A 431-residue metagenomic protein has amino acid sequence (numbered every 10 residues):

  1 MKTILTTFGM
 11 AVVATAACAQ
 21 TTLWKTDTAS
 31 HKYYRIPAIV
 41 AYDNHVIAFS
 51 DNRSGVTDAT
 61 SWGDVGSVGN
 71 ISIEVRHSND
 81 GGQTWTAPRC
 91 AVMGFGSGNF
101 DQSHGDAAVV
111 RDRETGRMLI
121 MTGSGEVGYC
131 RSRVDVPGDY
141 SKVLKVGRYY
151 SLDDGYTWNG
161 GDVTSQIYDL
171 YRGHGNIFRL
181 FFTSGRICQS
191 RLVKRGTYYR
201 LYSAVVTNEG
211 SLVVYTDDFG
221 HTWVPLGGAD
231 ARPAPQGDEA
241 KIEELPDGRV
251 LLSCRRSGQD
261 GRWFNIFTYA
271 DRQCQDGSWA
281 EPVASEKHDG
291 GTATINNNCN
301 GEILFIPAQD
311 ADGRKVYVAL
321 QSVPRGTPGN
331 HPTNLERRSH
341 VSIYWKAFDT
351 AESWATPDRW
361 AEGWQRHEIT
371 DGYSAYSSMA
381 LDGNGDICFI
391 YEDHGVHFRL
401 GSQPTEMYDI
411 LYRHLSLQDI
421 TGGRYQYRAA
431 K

Functional and structural regions predicted by a protein language model:
M1-M10: Sec-dependent signal peptide recognition, specifically the positively charged N-region followed immediately by
T3, C18-Q20: Bacterial Sec-dependent N-terminal signal peptides
M10-C18: Hydrophobic h-region of N-terminal signal peptides that target proteins for export in Gram-negative bacteria
Q20-K431: Asp-box/BNR beta-propeller blade signature and adjacent active/binding-site loops in extracellular glycan-interacting
